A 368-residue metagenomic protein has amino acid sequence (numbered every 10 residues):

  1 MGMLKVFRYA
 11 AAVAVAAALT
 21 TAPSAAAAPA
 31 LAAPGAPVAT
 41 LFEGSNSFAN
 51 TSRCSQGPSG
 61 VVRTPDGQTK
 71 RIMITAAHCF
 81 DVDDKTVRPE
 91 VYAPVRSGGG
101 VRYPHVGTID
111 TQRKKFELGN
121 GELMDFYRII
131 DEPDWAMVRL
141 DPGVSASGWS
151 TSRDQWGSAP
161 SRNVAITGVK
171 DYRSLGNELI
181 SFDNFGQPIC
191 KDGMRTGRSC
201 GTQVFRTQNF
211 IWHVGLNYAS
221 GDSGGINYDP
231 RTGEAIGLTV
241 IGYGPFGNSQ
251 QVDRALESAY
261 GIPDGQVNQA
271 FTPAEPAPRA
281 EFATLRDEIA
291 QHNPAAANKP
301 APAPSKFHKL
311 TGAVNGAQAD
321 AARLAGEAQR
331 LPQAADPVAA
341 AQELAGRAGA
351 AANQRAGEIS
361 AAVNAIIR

Functional and structural regions predicted by a protein language model:
M1-A30: Secretory targeting and sorting signals
V6-Y9, A25-A28, F42-G67: Flexible propeptides and autoinhibitory/regulatory segments associated with cysteine proteases
A11-L19, P188-C190, I226-Y228: Primarily hydrophobic membrane-targeting regions of prokaryotic envelope proteins
A27-A49, V252-R368: Composition-driven, intrinsically disordered low-complexity tracts enriched in small residues
A30-F48, D83-Y92, G186, G221-G224: Glycine-centered loop/turn motifs
N50-G60, D66-T207, D229: Serine endopeptidase catalytic core focused on the charge-relay Asp
S52, P160-F182, Q187, M194-F282: Active-site region of chymotrypsin-like
G60, T75, D83, P142 (+7 more regions): Sec/Tat-exported extracytoplasmic proteins
